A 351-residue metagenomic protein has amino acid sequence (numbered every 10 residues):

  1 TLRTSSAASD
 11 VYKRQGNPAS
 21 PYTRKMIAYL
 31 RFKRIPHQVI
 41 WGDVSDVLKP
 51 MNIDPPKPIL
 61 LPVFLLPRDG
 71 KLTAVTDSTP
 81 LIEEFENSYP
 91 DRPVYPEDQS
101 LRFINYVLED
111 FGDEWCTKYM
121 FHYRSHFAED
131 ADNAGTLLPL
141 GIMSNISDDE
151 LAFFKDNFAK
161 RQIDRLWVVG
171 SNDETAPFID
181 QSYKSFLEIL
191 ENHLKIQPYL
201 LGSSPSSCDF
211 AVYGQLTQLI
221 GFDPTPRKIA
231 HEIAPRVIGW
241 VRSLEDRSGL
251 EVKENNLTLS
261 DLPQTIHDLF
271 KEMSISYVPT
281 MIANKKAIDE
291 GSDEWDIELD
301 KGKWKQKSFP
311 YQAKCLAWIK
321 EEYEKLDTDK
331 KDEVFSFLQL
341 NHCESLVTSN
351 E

Functional and structural regions predicted by a protein language model:
T1-A8, Y12: Single conserved hydrophobic/aromatic residue that forms the stacking wall/gate of nucleotide- or nucleobase-binding
R3, K49-P58: Short glycine-biased active-site loop of nucleotidyltransferases that positions the nucleotide triphosphate and helps
K13-D43, D54, P80, Y89-D91: N-terminal G-site helix/loop of the GST-like fold
K57-I59, P67-Q181: Internal, well-ordered alpha/beta segment that forms a basic, Gly-enriched binding/recognition surface
E97, R102, Q197-S207: All-alpha amphipathic helical-bundle segments outside canonical DNA-binding/catalytic cores that form hydrophobic
L200-I220: GST superfamily/GST-like fold recognition
Y213-W304: Active-site/pore-lining binding-face segments in mid-to-C-terminal subdomains
K305-E351: C-terminal non-catalytic accessory extensions
